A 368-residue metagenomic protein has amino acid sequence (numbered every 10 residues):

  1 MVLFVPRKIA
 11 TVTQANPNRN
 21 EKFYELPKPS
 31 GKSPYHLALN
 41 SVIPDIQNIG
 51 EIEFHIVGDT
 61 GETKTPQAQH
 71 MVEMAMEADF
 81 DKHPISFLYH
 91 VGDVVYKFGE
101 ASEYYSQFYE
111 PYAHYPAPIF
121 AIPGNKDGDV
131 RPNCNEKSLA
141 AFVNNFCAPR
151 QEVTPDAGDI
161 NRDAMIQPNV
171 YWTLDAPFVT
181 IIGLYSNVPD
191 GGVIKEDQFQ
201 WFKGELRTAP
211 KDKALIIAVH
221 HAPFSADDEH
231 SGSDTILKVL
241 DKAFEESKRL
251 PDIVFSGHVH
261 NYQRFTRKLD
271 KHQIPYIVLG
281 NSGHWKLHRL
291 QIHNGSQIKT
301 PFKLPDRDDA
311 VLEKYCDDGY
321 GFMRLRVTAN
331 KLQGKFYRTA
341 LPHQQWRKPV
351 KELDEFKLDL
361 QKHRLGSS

Functional and structural regions predicted by a protein language model:
M1-F87, Y105, Y109-F120, R162 (+4 more regions): Acidic, histidine-bearing metal-coordination/catalytic regions of metal-dependent phosphoesterases
P6-K8, Q14-P17, E21, L26 (+6 more regions): Extended active-site neighborhood of metal-dependent phosphoesterases/phosphodiesterases
F54-I56, Y89, I181-G183, I216-A218 (+1 more regions): Structural motif
D59, G92-D93, G124-N125, H220 (+1 more regions): Active-site glycine-centered loops adjacent to acidic/histidine catalytic or metal-binding residues that shape
E62, V95-Y96, P223, N261: Short active-site segment of divalent metal-dependent hydrolases/proteases that encodes the spacing between
T63-P66, Y96-A101, G191-I194: Acidic-and-aromatic substrate-binding clefts and catalytic sites of carbohydrate-active enzymes
Y185-S186, A218-A222, H258-V259, Y337-T339: Short, well-ordered beta-to-alpha junction loops that form the rim of enzyme active sites and present histidine/acidic
S225-D227: A short acidic, helix-capping loop that chelates divalent metal ions and anchors anionic groups
